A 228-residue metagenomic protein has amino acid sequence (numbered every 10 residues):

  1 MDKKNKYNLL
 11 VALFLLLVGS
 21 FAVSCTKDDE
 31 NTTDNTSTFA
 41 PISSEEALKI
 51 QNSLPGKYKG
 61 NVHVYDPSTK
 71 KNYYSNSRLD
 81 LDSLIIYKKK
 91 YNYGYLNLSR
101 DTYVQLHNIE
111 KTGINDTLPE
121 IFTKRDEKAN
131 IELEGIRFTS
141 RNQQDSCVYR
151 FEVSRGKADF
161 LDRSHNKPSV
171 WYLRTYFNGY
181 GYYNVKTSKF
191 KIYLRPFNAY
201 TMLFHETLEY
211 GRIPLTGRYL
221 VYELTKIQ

Functional and structural regions predicted by a protein language model:
M1-L9, V18-I50, L54, Q228: Bacterial Sec-dependent N-terminal signal peptides
N35-S43, V170-Q228: Edge beta-strand at a domain terminus
Q51-Y73: Tryptophan-anchored aromatic micro-motifs
K59-P67, E152-D159, Y193-F204: Generic short beta-strand segments
Y65-Y73, D101-D116, N198-P214: Short, cysteine-centered beta-strand-loop-beta hairpins and adjacent loop/turn segments enriched in charged/polar
K71, S75-L81: Acidic, glycine-anchored loop motifs typical of Ca2+
K90-G181: Predominantly extracellular/secreted and cell-surface proteins with exposed, flexible low-complexity segments
